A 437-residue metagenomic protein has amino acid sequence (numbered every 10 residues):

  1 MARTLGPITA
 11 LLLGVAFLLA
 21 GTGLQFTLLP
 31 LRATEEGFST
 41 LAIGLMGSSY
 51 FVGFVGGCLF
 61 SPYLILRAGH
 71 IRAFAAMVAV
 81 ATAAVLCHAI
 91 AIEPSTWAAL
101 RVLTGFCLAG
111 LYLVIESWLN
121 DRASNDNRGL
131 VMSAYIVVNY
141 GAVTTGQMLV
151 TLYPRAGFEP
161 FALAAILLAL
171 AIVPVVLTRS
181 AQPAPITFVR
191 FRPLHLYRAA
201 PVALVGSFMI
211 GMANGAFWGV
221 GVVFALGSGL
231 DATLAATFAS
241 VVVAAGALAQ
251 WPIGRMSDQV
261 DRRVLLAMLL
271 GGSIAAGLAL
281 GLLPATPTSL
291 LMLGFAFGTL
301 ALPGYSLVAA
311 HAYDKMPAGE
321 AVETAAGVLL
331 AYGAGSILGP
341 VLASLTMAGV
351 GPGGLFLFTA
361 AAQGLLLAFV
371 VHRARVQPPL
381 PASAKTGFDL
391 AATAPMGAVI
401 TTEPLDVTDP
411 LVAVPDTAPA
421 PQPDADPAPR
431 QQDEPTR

Functional and structural regions predicted by a protein language model:
A2-F51, A203-G206, N214-F224, S228 (+1 more regions): Helix-loop boundary and gating motifs at the non-cytosolic
L29, G110-A123, L302-P317: Intracellular juxtamembrane helix-capping segments at the cytosolic ends of symmetry-related transmembrane helices
G57-H70, P154, A249-D261, M347-A348: Helix-to-loop junctions at the C-terminal end of transmembrane segments in multipass secondary transporters
G69, I90-S95, D261, L283-A285: Helix-breaking motifs and short loop linkers at transmembrane-helix boundaries and internal kinks in secondary membrane
R72-C87, A165, V264-A279, L357-A360: Structural signature of the two symmetry-related core transmembrane helices
V102-V137: Cytoplasmic helix-loop-helix junction between adjacent transmembrane helices in 12-TM secondary transporters
V150-T151, L163-P185, L366-R375: C-terminal membrane-cytosol helix-exit motif in multi-pass small-molecule transporters
R263-S306: C-terminal transmembrane helical hairpin of 12-TM major facilitator-type secondary transporters
